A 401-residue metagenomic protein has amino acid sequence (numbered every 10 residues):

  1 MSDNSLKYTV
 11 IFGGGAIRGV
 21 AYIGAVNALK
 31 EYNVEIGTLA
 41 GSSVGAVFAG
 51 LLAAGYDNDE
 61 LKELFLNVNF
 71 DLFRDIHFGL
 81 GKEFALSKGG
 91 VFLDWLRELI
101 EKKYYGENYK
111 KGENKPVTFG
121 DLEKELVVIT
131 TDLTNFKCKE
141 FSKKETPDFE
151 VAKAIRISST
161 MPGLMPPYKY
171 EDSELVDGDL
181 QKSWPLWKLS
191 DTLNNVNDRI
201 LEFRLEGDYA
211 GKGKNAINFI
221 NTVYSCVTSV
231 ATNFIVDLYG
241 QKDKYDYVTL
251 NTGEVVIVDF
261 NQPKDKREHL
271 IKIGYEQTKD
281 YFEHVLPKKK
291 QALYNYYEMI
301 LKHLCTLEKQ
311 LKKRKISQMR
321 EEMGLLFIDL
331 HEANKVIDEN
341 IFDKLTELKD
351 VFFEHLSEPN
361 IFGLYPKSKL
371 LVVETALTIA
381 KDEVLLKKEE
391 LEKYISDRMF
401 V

Functional and structural regions predicted by a protein language model:
M1-S42, G50-V401: Patatin-like phospholipase
A46: Catalytic nucleophile loop
